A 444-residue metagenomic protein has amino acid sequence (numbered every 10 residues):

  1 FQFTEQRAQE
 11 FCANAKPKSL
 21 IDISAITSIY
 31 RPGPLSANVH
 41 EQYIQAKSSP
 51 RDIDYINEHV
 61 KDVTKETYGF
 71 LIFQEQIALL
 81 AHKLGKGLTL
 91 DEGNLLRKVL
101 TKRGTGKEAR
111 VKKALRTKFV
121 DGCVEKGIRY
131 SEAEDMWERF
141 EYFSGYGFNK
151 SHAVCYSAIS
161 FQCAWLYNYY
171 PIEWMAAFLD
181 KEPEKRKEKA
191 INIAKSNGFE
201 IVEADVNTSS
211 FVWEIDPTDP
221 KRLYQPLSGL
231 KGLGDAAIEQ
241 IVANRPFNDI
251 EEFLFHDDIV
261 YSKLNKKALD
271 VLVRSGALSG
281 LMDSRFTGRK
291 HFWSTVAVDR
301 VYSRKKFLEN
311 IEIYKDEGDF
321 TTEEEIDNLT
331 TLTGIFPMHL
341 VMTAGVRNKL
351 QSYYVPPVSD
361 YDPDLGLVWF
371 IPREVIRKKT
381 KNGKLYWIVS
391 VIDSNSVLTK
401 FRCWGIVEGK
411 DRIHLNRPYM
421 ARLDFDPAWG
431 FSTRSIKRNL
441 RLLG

Functional and structural regions predicted by a protein language model:
F1-G444: Noncatalytic, beta-rich nucleic-acid-contacting surfaces in large DNA/RNA-processing enzymes
